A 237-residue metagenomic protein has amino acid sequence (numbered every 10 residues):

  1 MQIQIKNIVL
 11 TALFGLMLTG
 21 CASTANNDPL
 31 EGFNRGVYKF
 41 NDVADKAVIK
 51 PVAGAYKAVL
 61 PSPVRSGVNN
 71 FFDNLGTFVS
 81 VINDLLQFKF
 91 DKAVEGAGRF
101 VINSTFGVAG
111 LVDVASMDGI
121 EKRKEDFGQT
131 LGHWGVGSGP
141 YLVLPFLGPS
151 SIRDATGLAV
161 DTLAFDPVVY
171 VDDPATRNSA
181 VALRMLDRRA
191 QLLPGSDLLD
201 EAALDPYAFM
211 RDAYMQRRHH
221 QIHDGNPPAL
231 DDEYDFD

Functional and structural regions predicted by a protein language model:
M1-L10: Bacterial N-terminal signal peptides that target proteins for export
M17-G20: C-terminal motif of bacterial Sec signal peptides marking the signal peptidase cleavage site
A22, Q129, W134-D237: A structured, mid-to-C-terminal "fold-capping" secondary-structure block
P29-V59, D73: Post-signal peptide N-terminal segment of mature Sec-exported envelope proteins
P51-A55, V81-I82, L142: Alpha-helical transmembrane segments of multipass membrane proteins
S62-F88: A glycine-rich, hydrophobic loop/mini-helix early in the fold
V64-G67, Q87-V94, S116-M117, Q221-P227: Surface-exposed patches in mature extracellular/periplasmic domains of secreted proteins
N74, L86-I152: Mid-length scaffold segments of soluble, non-membrane domains
